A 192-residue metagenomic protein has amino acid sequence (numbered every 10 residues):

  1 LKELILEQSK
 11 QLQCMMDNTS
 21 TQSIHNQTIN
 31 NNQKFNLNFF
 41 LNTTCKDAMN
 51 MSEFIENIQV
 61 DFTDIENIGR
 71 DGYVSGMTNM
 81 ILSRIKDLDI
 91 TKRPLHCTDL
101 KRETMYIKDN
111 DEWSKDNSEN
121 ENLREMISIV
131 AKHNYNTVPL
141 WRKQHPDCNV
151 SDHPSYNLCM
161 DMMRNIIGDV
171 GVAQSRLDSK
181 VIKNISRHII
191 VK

Functional and structural regions predicted by a protein language model:
L1-L37: Long, low-complexity intrinsically disordered regions in eukaryotic proteins
H25-K192: Extended amphipathic coiled-coil helices
